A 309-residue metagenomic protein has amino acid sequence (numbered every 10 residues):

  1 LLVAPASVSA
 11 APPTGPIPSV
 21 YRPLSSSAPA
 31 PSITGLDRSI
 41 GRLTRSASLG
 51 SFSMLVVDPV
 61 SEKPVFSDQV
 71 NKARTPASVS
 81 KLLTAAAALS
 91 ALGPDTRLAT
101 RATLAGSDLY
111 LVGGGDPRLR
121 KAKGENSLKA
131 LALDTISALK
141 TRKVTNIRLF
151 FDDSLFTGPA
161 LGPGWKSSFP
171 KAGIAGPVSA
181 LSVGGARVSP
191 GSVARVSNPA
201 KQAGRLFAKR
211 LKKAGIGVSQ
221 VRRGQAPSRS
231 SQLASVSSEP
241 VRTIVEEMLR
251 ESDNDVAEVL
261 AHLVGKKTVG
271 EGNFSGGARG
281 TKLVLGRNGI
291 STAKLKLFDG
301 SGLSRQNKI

Functional and structural regions predicted by a protein language model:
L1-A11: Secretory targeting and sorting signals
S9-T75, A132-N146, F274: Beta-lactamase-like hydrolase cores
D37-G41, S53, L82, A86 (+7 more regions): Extracytoplasmic/secreted envelope proteins and their assembly/folding machinery, especially bacterial periplasmic
S53-V57, V65-S67, Y110-V112, R148-D152 (+2 more regions): Soluble periplasmic/extracytoplasmic beta-strand elements of cell-envelope proteins
E62, P76-P94, L181, L206-L211 (+1 more regions): Active-site SXXK
S90-G106, G215-R223: Short, well-structured active-site flanking segments
P117-V188: Polar, glycine-rich mid-to-C-terminal structural blocks that act as macromolecule-binding/assembly scaffolds
R187-I309: A small/polar active-site loop signature that marks catalytic segments
